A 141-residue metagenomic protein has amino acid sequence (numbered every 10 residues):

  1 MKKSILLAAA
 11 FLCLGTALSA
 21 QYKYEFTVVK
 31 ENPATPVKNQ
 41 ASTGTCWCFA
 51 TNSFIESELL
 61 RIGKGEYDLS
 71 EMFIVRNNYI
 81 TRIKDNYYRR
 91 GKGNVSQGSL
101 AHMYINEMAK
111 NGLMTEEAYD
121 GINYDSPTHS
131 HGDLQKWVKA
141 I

Functional and structural regions predicted by a protein language model:
M1-K23: Bacterial Sec-dependent N-terminal signal peptides
Q21-I141: Catalytic-core signature of thiol
